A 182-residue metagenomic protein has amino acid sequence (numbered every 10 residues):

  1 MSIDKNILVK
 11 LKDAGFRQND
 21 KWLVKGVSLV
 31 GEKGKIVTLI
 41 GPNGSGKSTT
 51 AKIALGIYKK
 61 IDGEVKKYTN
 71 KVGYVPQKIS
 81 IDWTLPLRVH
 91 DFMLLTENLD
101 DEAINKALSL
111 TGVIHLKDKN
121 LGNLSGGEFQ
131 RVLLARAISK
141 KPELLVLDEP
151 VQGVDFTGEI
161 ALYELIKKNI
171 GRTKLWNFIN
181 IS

Functional and structural regions predicted by a protein language model:
V9-L11, V24: Conserved structural motif at the start of ABC-family nucleotide-binding domains
L55: Helix-to-loop junction immediately C-terminal to a conserved catalytic motif
D101-K117: Conserved ABC ATPase "signature" region
N120-L124, E128: Conserved ABC ATPase signature
L134: Hydrophobic anchor residue at the start of the ABC signature
K141: Conserved catalytic motifs of ABC-family nucleotide-binding domains
L145-E149: Catalytic Walker B motif of ABC-type/P-loop ATPase nucleotide-binding domains
